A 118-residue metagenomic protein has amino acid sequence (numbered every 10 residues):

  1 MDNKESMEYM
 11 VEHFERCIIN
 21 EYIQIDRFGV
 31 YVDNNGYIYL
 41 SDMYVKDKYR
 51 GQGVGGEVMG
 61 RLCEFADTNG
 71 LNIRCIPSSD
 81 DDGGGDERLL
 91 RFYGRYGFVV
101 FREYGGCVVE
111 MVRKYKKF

Functional and structural regions predicted by a protein language model:
D2-Y37, S41: Acetyl-CoA-dependent GNAT
N35-D47, R74-I76: Conserved acetyl-CoA binding element of GNAT-fold acetyltransferases
V45, G51-E64: Conserved acetyl-CoA-binding loop-helix of GNAT-fold acetyltransferases
Q52, G83-G84: Loop/helix-junction capping segments adjacent to catalytic residues or to phosphate/diphosphate-binding pockets
A66-D82: Conserved GNAT acetyl-CoA-binding A-motif
D86, R102-F118: C-terminal "cap" of GNAT-fold acetyltransferases
Y93, F98: Conserved active-site tyrosine of GNAT-family acetyltransferases
